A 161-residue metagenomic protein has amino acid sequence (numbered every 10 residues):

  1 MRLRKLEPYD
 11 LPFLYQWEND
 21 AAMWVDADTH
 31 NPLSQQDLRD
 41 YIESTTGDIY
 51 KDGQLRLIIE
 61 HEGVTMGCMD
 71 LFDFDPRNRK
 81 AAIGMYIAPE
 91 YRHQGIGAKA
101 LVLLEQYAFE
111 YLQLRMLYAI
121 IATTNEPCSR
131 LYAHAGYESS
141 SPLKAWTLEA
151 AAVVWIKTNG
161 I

Functional and structural regions predicted by a protein language model:
M1-R2, L6-L11, E60-I161: Acyl-donor (CoA/ACP) binding surface of acyl/acetyltransferases
M1-R39, I161: A short, well-structured alpha-helix characteristic of acyl/acetyltransferase catalytic modules
F13, D37-D40, S44, K99 (+1 more regions): Alpha-helical elements of Rossmann-like donor-binding domains used by nucleotide-donor carbohydrate transfer enzymes
D20, T29-P32, S44, H134 (+1 more regions): A short linear boundary/processing microfeature
P32-G53: Active-site rim helix/loop that mediates acceptor-substrate recognition in acyltransferases
